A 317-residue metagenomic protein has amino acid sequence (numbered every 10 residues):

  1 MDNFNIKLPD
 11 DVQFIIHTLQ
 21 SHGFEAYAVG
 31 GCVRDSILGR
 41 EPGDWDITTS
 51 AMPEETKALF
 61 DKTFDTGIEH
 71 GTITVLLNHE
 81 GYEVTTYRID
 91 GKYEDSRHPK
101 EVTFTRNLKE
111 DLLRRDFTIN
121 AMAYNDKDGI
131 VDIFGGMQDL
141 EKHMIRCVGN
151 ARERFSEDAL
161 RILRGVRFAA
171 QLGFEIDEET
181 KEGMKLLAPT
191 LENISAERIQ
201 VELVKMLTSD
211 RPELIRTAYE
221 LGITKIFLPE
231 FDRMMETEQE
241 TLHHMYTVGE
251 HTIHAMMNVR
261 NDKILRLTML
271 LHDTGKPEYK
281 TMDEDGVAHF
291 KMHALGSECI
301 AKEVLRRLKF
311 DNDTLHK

Functional and structural regions predicted by a protein language model:
M1-K317: Catalytic cores of the polymerase beta-like nucleotidyltransferase superfamily and closely associated nucleotide
